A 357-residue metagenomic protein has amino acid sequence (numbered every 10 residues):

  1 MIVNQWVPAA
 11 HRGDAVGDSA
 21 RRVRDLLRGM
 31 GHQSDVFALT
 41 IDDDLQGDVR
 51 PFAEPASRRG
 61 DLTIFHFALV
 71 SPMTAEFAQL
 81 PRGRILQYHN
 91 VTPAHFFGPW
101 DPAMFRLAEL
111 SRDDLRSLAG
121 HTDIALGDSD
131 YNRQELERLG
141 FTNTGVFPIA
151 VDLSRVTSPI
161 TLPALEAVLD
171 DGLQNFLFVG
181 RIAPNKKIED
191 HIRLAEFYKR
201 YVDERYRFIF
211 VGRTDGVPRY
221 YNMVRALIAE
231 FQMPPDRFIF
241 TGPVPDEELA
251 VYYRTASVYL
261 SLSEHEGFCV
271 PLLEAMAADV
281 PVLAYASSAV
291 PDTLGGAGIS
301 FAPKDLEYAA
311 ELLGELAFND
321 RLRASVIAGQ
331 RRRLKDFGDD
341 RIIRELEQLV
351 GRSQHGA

Functional and structural regions predicted by a protein language model:
A38-D42, R207-R225: Glycosyltransferase donor-sugar binding loop
A119-L162: Donor nucleotide-sugar binding/catalytic pocket of nucleotide-sugar-dependent glycosyltransferases
L126, E166-K186, I192-A195, F208-I209: Conserved donor-binding/catalytic core segment of Leloir-type glycosyltransferases
Y221-V244: Nucleotide-activated donor-binding/catalytic signature segment of Leloir-type glycosyltransferases, i.e., the conserved
V251-A256: Short alpha-helical donor nucleotide-sugar binding micro-motif in glycosyltransferases
E264: Aromatic "clamp/platform" in nucleotide-sugar-dependent glycosyltransferases that forms part of the donor/acceptor
L272, A277, P281-A284: Short hydrophobic beta-strand element within catalytic cores of glycosyltransferases and related nucleotide-activated
I299-E307, E315-D320: Conserved acidic donor-binding segment of nucleotide-sugar-dependent glycosyltransferases
